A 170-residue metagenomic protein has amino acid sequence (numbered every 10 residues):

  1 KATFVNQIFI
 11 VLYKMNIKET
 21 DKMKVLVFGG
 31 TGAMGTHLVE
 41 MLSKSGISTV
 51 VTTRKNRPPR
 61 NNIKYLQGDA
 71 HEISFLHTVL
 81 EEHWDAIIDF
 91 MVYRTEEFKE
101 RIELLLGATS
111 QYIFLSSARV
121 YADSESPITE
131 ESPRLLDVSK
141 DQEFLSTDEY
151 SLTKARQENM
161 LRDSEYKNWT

Functional and structural regions predicted by a protein language model:
V25-S45: N-terminal Rossmann NAD(P)H-binding glycine-rich loop of SDR-like oxidoreductase domains
T52-N56, A70: N-terminal Rossmann-fold cofactor-binding loop
K55-I63: Short loop/helix-cap segments at secondary-structure boundaries that form the rim of catalytic
Q67-W84, E96-E97: Conserved Rossmann-fold cofactor-binding substructure of NAD(P)-dependent oxidoreductases
E82-D137, A155-M160: NAD(P)-cofactor binding segment of oxidoreductase domains
Y150-K154: Active-site YXXXK catalytic motif of short-chain dehydrogenase/reductase
E158-T170: Conserved beta-loop-beta element that borders a ligand/cofactor-binding pocket
